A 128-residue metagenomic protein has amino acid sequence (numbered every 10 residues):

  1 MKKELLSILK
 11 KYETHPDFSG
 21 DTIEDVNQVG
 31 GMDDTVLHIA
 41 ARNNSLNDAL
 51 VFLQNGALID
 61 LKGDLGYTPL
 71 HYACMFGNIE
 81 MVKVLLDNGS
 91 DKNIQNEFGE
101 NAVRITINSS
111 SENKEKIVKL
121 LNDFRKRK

Functional and structural regions predicted by a protein language model:
M1-T35, I39-N43, L50, Q54 (+1 more regions): Intrinsically disordered, low-complexity regulatory segments in ankyrin-centric signaling systems
I8-E13, I39-S45, Y72-N78, I105-E112: Ankyrin repeat A-helix N-terminal signature
N47-D48, E80-M81, N113-I117: Conserved ankyrin/ankyrin-like repeat signature
K92-R127: Leucine-rich solenoid repeat scaffolds
